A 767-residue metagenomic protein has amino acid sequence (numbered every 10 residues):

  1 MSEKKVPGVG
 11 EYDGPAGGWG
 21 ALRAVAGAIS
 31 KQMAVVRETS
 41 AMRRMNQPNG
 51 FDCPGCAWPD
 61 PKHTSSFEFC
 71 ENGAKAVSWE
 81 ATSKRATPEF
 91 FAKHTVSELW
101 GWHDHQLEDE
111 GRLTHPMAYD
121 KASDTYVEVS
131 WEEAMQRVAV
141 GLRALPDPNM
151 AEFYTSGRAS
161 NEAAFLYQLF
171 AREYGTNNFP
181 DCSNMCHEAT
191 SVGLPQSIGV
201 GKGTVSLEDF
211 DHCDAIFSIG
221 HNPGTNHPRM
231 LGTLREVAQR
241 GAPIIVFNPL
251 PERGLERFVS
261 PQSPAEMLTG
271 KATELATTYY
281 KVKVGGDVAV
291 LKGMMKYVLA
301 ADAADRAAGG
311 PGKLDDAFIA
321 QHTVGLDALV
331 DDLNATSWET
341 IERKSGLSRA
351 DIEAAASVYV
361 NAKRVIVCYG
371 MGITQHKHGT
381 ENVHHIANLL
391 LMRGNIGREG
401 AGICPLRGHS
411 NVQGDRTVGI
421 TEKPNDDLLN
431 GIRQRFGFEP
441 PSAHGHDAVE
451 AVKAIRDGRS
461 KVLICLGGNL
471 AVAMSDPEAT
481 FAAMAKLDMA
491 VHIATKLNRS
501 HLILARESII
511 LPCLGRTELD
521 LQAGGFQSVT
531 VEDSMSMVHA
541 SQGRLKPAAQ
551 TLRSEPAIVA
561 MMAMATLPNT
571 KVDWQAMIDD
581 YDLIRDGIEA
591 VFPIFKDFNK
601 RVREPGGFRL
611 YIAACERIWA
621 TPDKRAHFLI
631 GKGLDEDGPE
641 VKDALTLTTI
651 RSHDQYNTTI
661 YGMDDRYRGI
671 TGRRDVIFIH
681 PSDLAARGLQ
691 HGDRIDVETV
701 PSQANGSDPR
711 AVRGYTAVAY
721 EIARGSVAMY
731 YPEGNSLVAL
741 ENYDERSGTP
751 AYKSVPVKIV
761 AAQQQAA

Functional and structural regions predicted by a protein language model:
S2-A24, G111-S410, V418, I432-L610 (+1 more regions): Cofactor-pocket helix-loop regions in the catalytic cores of large enzyme subunits
S30-A41: Short Cys/His-rich Zn2+-coordinating modules
G50-C56: Short cysteine-rich clusters marking metal-coordination/redox-active sites
W79-T125, M135: Low-complexity, highly charged intrinsically disordered N-terminal segments that act as targeting/localization
W102, Q106-D120, T648-V676, D693: Glycine-rich loop/turn
A576-R666: Long, low-complexity segments enriched in small/aliphatic residues
E721-G734: Short, solvent-exposed secondary-structure boundary/capping segments
R746-A767: Long, low-complexity intrinsically disordered regions
